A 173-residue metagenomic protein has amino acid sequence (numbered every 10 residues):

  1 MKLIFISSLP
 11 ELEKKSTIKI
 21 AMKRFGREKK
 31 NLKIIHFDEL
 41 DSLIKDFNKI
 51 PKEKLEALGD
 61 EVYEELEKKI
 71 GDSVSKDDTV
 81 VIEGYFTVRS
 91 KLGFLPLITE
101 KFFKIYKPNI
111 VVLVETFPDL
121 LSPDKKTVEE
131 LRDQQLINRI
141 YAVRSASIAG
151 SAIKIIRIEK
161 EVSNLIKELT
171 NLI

Functional and structural regions predicted by a protein language model:
F5-M22: Glycine-rich phosphate-binding P-loop
K15, K19, Q135-V143: Short, surface-exposed alpha-helical segments at coil->helix boundaries
K19-E65: Conserved substrate/cofactor phosphate-moiety recognition/catalytic segment in nucleotide-dependent phosphotransferases
F25-R27, E65-D72, P96-P108: Short amphipathic alpha-helices and their capping/turn segments at secondary-structure boundaries
A57-V62, V128-Q135: A short acidic, glycine-rich active-site loop that binds or catalyzes chemistry on phosphate/adenosine moieties
K76-Y85: Loop/turn-to-beta-strand initiation segments
G84-D124: ATP-dependent NMP and nucleoside kinases share a basic, alpha-helical "lid"
I140-I173: NTP-dependent small-molecule kinase module
